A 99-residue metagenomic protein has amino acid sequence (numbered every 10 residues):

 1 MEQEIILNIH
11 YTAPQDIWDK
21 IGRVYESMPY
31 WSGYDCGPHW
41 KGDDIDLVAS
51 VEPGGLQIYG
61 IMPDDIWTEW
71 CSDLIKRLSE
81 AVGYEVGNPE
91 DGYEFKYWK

Functional and structural regions predicted by a protein language model:
M1-K99: Structured alpha/beta or helical-core interaction and ligand-binding surfaces enriched in interleaved
